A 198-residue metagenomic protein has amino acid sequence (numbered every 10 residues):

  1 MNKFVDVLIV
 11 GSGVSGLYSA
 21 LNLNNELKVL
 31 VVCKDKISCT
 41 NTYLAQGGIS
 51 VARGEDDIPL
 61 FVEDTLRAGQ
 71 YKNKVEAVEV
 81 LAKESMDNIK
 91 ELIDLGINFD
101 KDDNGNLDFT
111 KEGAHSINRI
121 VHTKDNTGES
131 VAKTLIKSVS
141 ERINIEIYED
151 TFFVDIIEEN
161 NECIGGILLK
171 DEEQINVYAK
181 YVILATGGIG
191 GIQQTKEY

Functional and structural regions predicted by a protein language model:
M1-T65, K101-D103, K124-Y198: Residues forming the flavin
T40, K83, D108-K111, I156-E158: Short secondary-structure boundary/hinge segments and terminal tails
G54-D56, N73-K74, M86-K90, G113-I117 (+2 more regions): Short alpha-helical interface elements
G69-D108: Rossmann-like flavin
Y71-V75, N106-K133, G190-I192: Helix-loop-beta segment of a Rossmann-like dinucleotide-binding subdomain
F99, E112-A114, D155: Catalytic phosphate-handling regions of large nucleic-acid enzymes and associated NTPases
